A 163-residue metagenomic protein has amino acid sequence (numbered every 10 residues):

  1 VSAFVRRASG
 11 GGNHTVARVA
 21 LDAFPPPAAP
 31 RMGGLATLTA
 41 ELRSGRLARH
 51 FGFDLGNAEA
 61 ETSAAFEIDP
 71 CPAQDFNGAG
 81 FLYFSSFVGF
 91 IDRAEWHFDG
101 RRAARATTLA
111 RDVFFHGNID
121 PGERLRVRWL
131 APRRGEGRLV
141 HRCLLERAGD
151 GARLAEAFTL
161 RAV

Functional and structural regions predicted by a protein language model:
V1-T39, P121, A131-V163: HotDog/MaoC-like acyl-thioester-processing domains
S2-V5, D69, F114: Residues in well-ordered beta-strands of folded domains
A8-L109: Hot-dog-fold acyl-thioester-processing enzymes
E61-A65, R124, R138: A general secondary-structure signal for short beta-strands and their flanking turns/coil in non-transmembrane regions
E67, R126-R128, V140-R142: Beta-strand secondary-structure signal
A94-G135, L154-A162: Hydrophobic beta-strand-centered segment that forms part of the acyl-chain substrate-binding groove
